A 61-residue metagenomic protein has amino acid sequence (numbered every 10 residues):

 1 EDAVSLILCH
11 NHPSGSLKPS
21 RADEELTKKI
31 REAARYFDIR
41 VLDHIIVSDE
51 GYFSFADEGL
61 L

Functional and structural regions predicted by a protein language model:
E1-L61: Active-site-proximal loop/helix of nucleotide/amide-processing enzymes and allied scaffolds
